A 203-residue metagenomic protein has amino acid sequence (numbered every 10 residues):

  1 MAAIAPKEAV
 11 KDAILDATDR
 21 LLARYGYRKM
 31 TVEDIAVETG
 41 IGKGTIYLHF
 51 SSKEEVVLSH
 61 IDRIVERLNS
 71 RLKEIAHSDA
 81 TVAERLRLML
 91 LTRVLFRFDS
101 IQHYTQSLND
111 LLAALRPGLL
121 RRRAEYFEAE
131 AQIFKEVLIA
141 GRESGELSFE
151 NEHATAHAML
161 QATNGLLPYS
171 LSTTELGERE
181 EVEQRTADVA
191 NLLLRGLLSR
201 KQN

Functional and structural regions predicted by a protein language model:
M1, L88, E128, Q132-S144 (+3 more regions): C-terminal peripheral helix-coil segments that are non-catalytic and often amphipathic
M1-Y25, K29-I41, E55-L58, H77: Basic, helix-initiating cap at the start of DNA-binding domains
A17-L21, T92, F96, A162: Short amphipathic alpha-helical elements of helix-turn-helix/winged-helix folds
R24-R28, D79, S100, S144-G145: Short coil/turn segments at alpha/beta junctions that flank glycine-rich nucleotide-binding fingerprints
G40-F50: Short hydrophobic/aromatic patch on the recognition helix
S59, K73-S100, A156-M159, T186: Hydrophobic alpha-helical connector segments
D62-N69: Short, basic, alpha-helical segments at the C-terminal edge of helix-turn-helix-like DNA-binding modules
V94-I133, E143-E146, H153-A154: Short secondary-structure transition hinges
